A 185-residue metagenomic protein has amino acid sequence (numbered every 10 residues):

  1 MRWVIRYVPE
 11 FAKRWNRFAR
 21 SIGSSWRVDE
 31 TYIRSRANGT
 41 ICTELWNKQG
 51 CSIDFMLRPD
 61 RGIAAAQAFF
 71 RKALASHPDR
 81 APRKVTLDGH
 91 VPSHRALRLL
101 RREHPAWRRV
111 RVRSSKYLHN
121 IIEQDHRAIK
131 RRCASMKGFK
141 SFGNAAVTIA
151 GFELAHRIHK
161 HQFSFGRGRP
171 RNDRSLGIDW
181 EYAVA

Functional and structural regions predicted by a protein language model:
R2-A81: RNase H-like nuclease fold core
A19-R20, R58-D60, L87-D88, F139-N144 (+1 more regions): Conserved, non-catalytic sequence blocks in retroelement Pol enzymes and Pol-derived host proteins
D29, L45, G50, F70 (+7 more regions): Mobile genetic element proteins and their domesticated derivatives, centered on retroelements and DNA transposons
P82-S93, S115-L118: Acidic/histidine-rich, metal-coordinating catalytic segments
R95-P105: Short, aromatic/basic amphipathic alpha-helical patches
W107-I121, G138: RNase H-like polynucleotidyl transferase catalytic core
A128-F142: A polyampholytic, Gly/Pro-enriched intrinsically disordered region
S135-K137, V147-A155, H159-A185: C-terminal domain-tail junction helix/linker
